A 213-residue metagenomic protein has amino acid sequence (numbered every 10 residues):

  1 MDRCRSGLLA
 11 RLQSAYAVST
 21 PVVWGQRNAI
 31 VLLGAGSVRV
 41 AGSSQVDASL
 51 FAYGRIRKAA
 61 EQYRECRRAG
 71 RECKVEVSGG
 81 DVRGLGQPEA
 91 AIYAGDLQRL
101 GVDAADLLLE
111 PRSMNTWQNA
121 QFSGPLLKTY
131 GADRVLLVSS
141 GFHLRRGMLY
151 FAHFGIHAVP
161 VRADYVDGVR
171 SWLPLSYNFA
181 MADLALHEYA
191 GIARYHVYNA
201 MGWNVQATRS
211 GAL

Functional and structural regions predicted by a protein language model:
M1-F179: A structural signal for short, hydrophobic/glycine-enriched beta-strand patches
D164-Y165, L173, N178-L213: Extracytoplasmic/luminal low-complexity segments enriched in Pro/Gly and acidic/polar residues that act as flexible
